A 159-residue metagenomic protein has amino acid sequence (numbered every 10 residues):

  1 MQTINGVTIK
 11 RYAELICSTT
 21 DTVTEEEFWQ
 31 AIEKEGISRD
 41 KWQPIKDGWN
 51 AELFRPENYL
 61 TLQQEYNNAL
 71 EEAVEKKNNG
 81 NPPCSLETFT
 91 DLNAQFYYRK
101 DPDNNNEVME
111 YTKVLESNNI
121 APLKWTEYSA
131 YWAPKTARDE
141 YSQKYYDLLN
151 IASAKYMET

Functional and structural regions predicted by a protein language model:
M1-T22, E87: Short helix/turn-capping signatures at newly exposed starts of structured segments
S18-T159: Compact alpha-helical subdomains of small soluble proteins
